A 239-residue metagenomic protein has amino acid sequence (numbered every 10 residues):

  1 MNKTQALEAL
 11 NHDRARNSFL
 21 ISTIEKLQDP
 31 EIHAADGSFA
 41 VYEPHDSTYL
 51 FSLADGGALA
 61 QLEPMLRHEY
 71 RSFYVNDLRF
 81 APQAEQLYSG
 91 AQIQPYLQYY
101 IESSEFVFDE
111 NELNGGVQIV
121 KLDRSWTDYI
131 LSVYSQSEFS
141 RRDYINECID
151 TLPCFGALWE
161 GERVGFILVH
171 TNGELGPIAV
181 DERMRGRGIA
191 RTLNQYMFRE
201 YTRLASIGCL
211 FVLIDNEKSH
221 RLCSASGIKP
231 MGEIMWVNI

Functional and structural regions predicted by a protein language model:
M1-S18, E105-S140: Short amphipathic alpha-helix that is part of the acyltransferase structural core
A9-R71, W159, V164-P177, D181-E182: Conserved donor-binding loop and adjoining core beta-sheet/short helix segment in diverse acyl/aminoacyl transferases
S38-N114, V237-I239: Acyl-donor-binding surface of acyltransferase catalytic domains
G57-L62, G186-Y201, H220-R221, A225: Conserved acetyl-CoA-binding loop-helix of GNAT-fold acetyltransferases
H68-L78, Y201-I214: Conserved GNAT acetyl-CoA-binding A-motif
R79-A91, R191, I214-G232: Conserved active-site alpha-helix within GNAT-family acetyltransferase domains
R124-V180: A mid-sequence, solvent-exposed acidic-amphipathic segment
D181, R185, L213: Residue-level recognition of the GNAT/N-acetyltransferase active site
